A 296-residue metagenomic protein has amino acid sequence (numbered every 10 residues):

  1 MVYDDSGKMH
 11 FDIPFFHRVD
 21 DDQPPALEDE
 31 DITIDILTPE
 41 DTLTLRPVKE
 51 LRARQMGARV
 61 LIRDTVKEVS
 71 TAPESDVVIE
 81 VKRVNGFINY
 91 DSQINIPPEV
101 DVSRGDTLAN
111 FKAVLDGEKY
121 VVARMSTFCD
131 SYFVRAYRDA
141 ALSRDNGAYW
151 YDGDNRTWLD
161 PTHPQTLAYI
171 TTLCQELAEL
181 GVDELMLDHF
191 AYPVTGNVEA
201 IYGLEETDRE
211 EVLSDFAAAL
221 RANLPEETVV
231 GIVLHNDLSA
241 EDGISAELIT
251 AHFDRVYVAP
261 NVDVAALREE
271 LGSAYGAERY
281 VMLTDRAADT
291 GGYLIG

Functional and structural regions predicted by a protein language model:
V2-A72, V230-L234, G291-L294: Boundary/entry segment of secreted carbohydrate-active catalytic domains
V2-H17, F253-G296: Substrate-binding cleft of secreted/luminal carbohydrate-active enzymes
R46-R59, F128-Q175: Active-site-adjacent "subsite" loops/lids of carbohydrate-active enzymes
R59, Y120-D130, M186-H189, T207-S245 (+2 more regions): Aromatic-lined carbohydrate-recognition surfaces of secreted/lumenal glycan-active proteins
T65-I88, E176-L185, L248-A259: Catalytic domains of carbohydrate-active enzymes, especially glycoside hydrolases
S75-V84, L159-E199: Active-site groove signature of glycoside hydrolases
D76, V81, S103-Y151: Glycine-rich, aromatic-flanked loop segments that form ligand/cofactor-binding clefts across common enzyme folds
Y90-E99, D130-D152, P193, N197-E205: Aromatic- and acidic-residue-enriched segments that line the glycan-binding/catalytic groove of carbohydrate-active
